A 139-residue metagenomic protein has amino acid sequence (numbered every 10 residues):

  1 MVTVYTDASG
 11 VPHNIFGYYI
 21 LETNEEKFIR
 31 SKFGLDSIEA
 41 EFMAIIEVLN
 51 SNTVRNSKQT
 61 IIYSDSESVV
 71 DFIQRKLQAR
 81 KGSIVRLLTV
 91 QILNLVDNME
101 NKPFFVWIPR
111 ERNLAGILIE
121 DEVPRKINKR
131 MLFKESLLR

Functional and structural regions predicted by a protein language model:
M1-E39, S51: RNase H-like nuclease fold core
V11-H13, I46-D121, R130: RNase H catalytic domain
E26-F28, E41, S83-R86, K126-R130: Short, surface-exposed linear patches
F33-D36, Q91-V96, E135-R139: Short C-terminal domain-edge/linker segments immediately following a structured domain
E39, M43-E47: Short amphipathic alpha-helical face segments that pack within enzyme cores and frequently flank/anchor catalytic
P124-R139: Acidic, His- and aromatic-enriched active-site or binding-groove loops in soluble protein domains that engage sugars
